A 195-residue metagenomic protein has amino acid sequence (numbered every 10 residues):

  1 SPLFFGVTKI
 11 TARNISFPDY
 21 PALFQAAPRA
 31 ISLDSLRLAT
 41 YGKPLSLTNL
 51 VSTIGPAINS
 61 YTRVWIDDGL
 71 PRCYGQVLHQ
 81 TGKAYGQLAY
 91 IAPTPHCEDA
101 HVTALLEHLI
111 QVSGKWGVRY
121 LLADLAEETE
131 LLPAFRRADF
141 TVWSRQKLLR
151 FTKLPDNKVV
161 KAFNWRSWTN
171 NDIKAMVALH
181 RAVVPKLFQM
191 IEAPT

Functional and structural regions predicted by a protein language model:
S1-G6, C97-K161: Acyl-donor-binding surface of acyltransferase catalytic domains
P2-S46, V159-P194: Short amphipathic alpha-helix that is part of the acyltransferase structural core
F5-T8, I15-F17, Q25-A104, K153: Conserved donor-binding loop and adjoining core beta-sheet/short helix segment in diverse acyl/aminoacyl transferases
S16, I54-I58, G69, T81-G82 (+4 more regions): Short, low-complexity cationic-aromatic patches
A27-I31, I54, A92, L109-S113 (+2 more regions): Hydrophobic, Leu/Ile/Phe/Ala-enriched alpha-helical segments that form helix-helix packing faces
A57-S60, Y120-A123, S167, E192-P194: A general structural signal for short secondary-structure boundary/capping elements
Q76, A89-I91, A123-A126, A134-F140 (+1 more regions): A structural feature that tracks compact, well-ordered secondary-structure segments with a strong bias toward
A89, R150, R166: Residues in well-ordered beta-strands of folded domains
